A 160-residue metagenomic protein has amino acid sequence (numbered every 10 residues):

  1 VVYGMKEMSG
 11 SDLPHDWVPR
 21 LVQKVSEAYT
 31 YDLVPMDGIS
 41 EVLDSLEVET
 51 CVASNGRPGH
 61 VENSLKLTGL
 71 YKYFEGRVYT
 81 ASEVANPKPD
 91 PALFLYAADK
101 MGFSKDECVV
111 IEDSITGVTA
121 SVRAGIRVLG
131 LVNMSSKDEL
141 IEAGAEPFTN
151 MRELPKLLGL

Functional and structural regions predicted by a protein language model:
V1, W17, L21, V25 (+3 more regions): Hydrophobic alpha-helical packing elements
V2-M5, L21, S54, D90 (+1 more regions): Generic structural signal for conserved hydrophobic packing positions in ordered secondary structure
Y3-E41: Metal-dependent phosphoesterase signature
M5, E27-T30, E49, A81-A85: Conserved short-loop catalytic and cofactor-binding motifs
S9, L21, V25, M36 (+4 more regions): Broad hydrophobic/π-residue packing in well-ordered secondary structure
H15, P19, L33-D37, N55 (+3 more regions): Non-catalytic, surface-exposed connector residues within folded enzymatic/regulatory domains
E27-V52, P58-E62: Short, acidic loop-to-helix structural element flanking the phosphoryl-transfer center in phosphate-processing enzymes
D44, V48, R57-L160: Asp-based, Mg2+/Mn2+-dependent phosphohydrolase catalytic module
